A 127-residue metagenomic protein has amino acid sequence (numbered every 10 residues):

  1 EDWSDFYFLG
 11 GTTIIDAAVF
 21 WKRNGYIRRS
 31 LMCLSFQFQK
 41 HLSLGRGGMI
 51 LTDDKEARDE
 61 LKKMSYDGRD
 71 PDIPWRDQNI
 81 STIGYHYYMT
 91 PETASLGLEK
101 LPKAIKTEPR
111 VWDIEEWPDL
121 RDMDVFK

Functional and structural regions predicted by a protein language model:
E1-S35: Conserved PLP phosphate-binding loop immediately N-terminal to the Schiff-base lysine helix in PLP-dependent enzymes
W21-K127: Active-site region of PLP-dependent enzymes
